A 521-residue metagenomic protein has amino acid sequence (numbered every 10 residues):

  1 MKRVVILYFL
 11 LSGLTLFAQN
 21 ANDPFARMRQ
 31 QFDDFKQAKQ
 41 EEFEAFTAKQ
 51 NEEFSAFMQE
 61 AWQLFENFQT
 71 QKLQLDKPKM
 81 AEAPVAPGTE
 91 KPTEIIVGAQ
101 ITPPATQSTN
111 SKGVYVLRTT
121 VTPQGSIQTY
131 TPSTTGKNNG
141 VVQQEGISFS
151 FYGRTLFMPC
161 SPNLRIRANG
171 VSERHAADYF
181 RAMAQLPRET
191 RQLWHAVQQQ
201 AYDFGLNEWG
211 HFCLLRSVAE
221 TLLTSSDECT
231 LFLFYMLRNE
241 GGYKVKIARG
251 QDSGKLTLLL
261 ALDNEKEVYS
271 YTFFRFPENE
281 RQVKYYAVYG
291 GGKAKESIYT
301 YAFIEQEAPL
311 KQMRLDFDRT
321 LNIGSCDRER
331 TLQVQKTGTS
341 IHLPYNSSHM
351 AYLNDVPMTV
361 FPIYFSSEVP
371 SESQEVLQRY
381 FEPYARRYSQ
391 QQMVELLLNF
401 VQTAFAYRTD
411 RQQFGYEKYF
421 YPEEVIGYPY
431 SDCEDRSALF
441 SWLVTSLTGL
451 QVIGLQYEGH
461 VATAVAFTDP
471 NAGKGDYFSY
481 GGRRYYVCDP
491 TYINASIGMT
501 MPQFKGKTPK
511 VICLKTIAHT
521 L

Functional and structural regions predicted by a protein language model:
V4-L14: Sec-dependent N-terminal signal peptides
Q19-L521: A structural boundary/capping signal
